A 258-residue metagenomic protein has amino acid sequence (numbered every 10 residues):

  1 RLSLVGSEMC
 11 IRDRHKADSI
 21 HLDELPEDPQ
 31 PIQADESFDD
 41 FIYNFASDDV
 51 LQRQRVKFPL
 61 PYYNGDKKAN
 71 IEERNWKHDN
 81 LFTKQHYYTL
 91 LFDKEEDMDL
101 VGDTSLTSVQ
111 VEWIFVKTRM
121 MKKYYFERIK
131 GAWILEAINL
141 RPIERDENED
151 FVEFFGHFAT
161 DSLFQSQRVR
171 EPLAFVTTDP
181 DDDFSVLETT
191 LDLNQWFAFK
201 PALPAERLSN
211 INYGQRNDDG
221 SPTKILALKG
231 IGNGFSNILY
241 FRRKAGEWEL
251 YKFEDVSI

Functional and structural regions predicted by a protein language model:
R1-I11: Single conserved hydrophobic/aromatic residue that forms the stacking wall/gate of nucleotide- or nucleobase-binding
R12-F58, Y62: Sec-dependent signal peptide cleavage junction
D18-S19, N80, T104, S162: Coil residues (strongly favoring Ser/Thr
D40-S47, L51-W76, F164-D179: Short, well-ordered alpha-helical segments enriched in acidic and aromatic residues
F41, P59-P61, Y124-Y125, F154-H157 (+1 more regions): A structural feature that tracks compact, well-ordered secondary-structure segments with a strong bias toward
Y62-M120, D183-F235: Surface-exposed, charged secondary-structure patches
V116-D146, G234-I258: Short beta-strand edge/turn micro-motifs at domain boundaries
K130-R168, P172-L187: Surface-exposed beta-loop interaction hotspot
